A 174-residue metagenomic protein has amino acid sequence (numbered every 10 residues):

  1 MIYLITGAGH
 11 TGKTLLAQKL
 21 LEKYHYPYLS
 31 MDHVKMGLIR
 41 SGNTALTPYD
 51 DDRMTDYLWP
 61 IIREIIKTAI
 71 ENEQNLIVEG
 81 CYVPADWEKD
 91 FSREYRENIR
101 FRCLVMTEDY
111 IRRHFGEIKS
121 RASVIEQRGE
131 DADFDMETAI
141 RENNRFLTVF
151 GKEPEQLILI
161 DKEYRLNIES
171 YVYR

Functional and structural regions predicted by a protein language model:
M1-Y3, E73: Pre-Walker A (Motif I) flank of P-loop NTPase domains
I5-G7: Hydrophobic anchor at the beta1->P-loop junction of P-loop NTPases
G12: Conserved glycine(s) of the Walker
L15-I61: Conserved substrate/cofactor phosphate-moiety recognition/catalytic segment in nucleotide-dependent phosphotransferases
Y26-Y28, N98-C103, L157-L159: Conserved beta-strand scaffold positions in the cores of enzyme catalytic domains, especially in NTP/NDP-utilizing
R53-N98, C103-M106: Glycine-rich phosphate-binding loop used to anchor ATP phosphates in small-molecule kinases, encompassing both
N98-N144: A glycine- and Lys/Arg-enriched "phosphate-lid" helix/loop adjacent to the NTP-binding pocket of small-molecule kinases
N144-R174: NTP-dependent small-molecule kinase module
